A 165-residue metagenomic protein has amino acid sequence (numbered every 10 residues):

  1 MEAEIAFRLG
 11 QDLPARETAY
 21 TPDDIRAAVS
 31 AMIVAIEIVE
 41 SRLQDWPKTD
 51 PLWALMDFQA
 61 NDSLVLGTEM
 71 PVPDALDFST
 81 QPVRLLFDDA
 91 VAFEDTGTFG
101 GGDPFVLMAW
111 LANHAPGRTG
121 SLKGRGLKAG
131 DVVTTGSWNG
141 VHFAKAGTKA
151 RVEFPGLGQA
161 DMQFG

Functional and structural regions predicted by a protein language model:
M1-M108, P116-G120, A146, Q159-D161 (+1 more regions): Catalytic-core "active-site belt" of small-molecule-metabolizing enzymes, emphasizing His/Asp/Glu-rich regions
L85, R151-F154: Hydrophobic beta-sheet segments that form the core/acyl-binding groove of ACP/CoA-dependent acyl-chain-processing
R118-G120, T135-W138: Short alpha-helix capping/helix-loop boundary micro-motifs
N139-H142, G156-Q159: Short, charged beta-turn/beta-strand-edge "cap" motif at the junction between a beta-strand and an adjacent loop
